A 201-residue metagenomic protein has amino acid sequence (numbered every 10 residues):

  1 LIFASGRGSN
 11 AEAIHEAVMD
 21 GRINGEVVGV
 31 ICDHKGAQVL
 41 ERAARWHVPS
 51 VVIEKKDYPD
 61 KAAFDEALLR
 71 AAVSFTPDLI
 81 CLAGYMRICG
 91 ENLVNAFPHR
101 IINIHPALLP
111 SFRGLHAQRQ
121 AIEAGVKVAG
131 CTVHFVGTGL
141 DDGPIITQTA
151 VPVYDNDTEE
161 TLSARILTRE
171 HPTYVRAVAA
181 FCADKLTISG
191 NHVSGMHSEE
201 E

Functional and structural regions predicted by a protein language model:
L1-Q38, R42: N-terminal Rossmann-like dinucleotide-binding module
A17, A83-G195: Donor/substrate-binding cores of folate-linked one-carbon enzymes
V28, D78, H99: Conserved acidic residues
C32-D33, K56, K61-A62, F75-E91: N-terminal glycine-rich "phosphate-gripper" loop used for MgATP/nucleotide binding and carboxylate activation
P49, D78, K127: Residue-level detector of anion-binding/catalytic polar loops
V51-K56, I104: Short beta->alpha connector loops at strand-helix junctions that form conserved, small/polar/Pro-enriched
A63-L69: Charged helix-capping and loop-helix junction motifs
